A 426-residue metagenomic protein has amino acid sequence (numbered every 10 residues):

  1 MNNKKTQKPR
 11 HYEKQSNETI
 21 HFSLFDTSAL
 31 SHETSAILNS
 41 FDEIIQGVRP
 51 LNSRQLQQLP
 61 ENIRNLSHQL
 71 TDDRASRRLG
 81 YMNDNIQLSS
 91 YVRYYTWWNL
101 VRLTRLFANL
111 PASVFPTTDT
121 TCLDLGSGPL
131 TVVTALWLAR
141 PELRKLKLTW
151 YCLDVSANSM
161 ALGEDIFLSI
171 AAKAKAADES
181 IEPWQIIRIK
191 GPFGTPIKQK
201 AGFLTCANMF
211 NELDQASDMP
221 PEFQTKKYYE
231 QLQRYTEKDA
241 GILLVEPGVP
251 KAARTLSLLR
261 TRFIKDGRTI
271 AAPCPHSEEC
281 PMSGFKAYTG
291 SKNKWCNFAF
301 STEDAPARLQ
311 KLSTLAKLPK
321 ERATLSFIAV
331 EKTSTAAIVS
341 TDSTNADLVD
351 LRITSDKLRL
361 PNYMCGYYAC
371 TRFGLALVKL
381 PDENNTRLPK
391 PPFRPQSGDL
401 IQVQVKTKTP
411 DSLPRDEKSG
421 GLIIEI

Functional and structural regions predicted by a protein language model:
N2-R77: N-terminal auxiliary segments of SAM/dcSAM-dependent transferases
R77-S113: Class I SAM-dependent methyltransferase Rossmann-like catalytic core, especially the SAM/SAH-binding loop
T118-G128: Conserved class I S-adenosyl-L-methionine
P129-K145: Conserved SAM-binding loop of SAM-dependent methyltransferases across substrates and taxa, primarily the Class I
L162-K198: S-adenosyl-L-methionine
G202-E222: A short SAM/SAH-binding and catalytic strip from SAM-dependent methyltransferases
K238-E246: Conserved beta-strand signature within the Rossmann-like core of class I S-adenosyl-L-methionine
T302-I426: C-terminal lobe and adjacent flexible extensions of AdoMet/dcAdoMet transferase-like proteins
